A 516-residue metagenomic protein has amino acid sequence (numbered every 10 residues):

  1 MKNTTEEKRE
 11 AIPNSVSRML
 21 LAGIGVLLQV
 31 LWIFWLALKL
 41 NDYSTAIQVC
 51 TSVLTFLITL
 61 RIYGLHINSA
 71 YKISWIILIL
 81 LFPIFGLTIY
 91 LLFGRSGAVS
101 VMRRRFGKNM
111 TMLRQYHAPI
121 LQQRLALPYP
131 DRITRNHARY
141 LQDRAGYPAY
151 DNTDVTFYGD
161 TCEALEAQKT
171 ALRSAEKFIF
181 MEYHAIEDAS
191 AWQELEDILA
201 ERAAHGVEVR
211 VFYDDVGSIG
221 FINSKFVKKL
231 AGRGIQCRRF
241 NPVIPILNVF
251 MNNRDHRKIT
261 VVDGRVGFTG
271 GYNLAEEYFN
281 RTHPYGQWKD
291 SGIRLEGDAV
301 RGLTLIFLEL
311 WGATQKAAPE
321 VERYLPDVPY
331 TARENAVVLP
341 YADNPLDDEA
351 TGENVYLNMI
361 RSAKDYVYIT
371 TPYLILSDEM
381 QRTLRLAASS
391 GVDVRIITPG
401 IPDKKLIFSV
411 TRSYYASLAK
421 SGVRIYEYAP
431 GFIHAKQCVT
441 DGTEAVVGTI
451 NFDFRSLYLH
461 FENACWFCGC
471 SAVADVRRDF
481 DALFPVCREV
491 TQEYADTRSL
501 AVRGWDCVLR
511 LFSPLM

Functional and structural regions predicted by a protein language model:
M1-N354, N358, S362, P402 (+5 more regions): N-terminal localization/anchoring segments of enzymes in phospholipid and broader phosphate metabolism
D290, T370-T371: A short, conserved beta-strand element enriched in hydrophobic/aromatic residues
A363, Y373-R395, P399, K404: Helical hairpin unit composed of two closely spaced alpha helices linked by a short loop
R382, F408-R412: Short glycine/threonine-rich loop-to-helix capping motif typified by GTGT followed within a few residues by an Asp-Pro
I425-A429: Active-site donor-binding acidic/aromatic loop of nucleotide-activated sugar and phosphosugar transferases involved
K436: Catalytic-core elements of nucleic-acid end-processing and repair enzymes
